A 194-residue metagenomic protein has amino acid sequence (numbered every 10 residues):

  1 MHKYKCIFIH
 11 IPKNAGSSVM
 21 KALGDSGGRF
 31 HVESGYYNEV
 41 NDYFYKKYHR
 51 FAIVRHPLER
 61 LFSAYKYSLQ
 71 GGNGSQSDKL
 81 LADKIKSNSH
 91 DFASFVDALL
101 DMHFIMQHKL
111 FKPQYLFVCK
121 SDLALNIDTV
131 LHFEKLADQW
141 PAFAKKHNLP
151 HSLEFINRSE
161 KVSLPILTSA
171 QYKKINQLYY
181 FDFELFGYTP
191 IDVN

Functional and structural regions predicted by a protein language model:
M1-N194: Membrane-interface amphipathic segments in extracytoplasmic regions
